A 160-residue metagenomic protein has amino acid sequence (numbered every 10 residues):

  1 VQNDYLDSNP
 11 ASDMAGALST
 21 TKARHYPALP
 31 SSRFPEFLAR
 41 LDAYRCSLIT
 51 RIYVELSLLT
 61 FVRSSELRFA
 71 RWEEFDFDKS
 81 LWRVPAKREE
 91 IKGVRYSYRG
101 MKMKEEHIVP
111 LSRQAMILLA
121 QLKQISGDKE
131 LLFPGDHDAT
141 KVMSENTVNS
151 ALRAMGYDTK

Functional and structural regions predicted by a protein language model:
D7, S12-T21, P27, F69-Q124: Conserved tyrosine-mediated DNA breakage-rejoining catalytic core shared by Y-recombinases
L18, L38, L58-F61: Conserved short hydrophobic patches within well-ordered secondary structure
A28-P35, G93, P110-K160: Active-site/catalytic core of tyrosine-dependent DNA strand-transfer enzymes
F34, R51-E55, K79, E106 (+1 more regions): Active-site lining segments that contact anionic ligands and/or coordinate catalytic metals
A43-I52: Conserved catalytic core of the tyrosine transesterase superfamily
R51-S65: Short pre-functional
E66-R68, K160: Active-site-proximal segment of tyrosine recombinases
